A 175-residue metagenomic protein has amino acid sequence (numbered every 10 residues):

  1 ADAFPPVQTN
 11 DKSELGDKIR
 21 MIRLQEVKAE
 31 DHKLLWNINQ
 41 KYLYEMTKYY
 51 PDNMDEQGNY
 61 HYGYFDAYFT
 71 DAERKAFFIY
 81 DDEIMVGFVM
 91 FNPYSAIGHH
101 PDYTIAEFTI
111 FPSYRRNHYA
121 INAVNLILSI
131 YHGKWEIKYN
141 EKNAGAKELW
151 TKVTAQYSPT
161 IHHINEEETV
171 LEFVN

Functional and structural regions predicted by a protein language model:
I22-N37: A short beta-loop-alpha structural element at the N-terminal edge of CoA-dependent acyl/N-acetyltransferase catalytic
L43-D66: Conserved GNAT-fold acetyl-CoA-binding loop/helix
Y64-F78: A short helix-loop-beta-strand connector motif used in the catalytic cores of GNAT acetyltransferases and, in some
F78, I84-P93, T104, T109: Conserved beta-strand in the GNAT
Y94-I105, R115: A conserved beta-turn-beta hairpin within the catalytic core of GNAT-like acetyltransferases that forms part
I105-R116, N140: A short, internal acetyl-CoA/4′-phosphopantetheine-binding micro-motif in the GNAT/acyltransferase core
I110, R116-S129: Conserved acetyl-CoA-binding loop-helix of GNAT-fold acetyltransferases
I137-T151, N165: Conserved beta-strand-loop-alpha-helix junction that forms the acyl-donor binding cleft
